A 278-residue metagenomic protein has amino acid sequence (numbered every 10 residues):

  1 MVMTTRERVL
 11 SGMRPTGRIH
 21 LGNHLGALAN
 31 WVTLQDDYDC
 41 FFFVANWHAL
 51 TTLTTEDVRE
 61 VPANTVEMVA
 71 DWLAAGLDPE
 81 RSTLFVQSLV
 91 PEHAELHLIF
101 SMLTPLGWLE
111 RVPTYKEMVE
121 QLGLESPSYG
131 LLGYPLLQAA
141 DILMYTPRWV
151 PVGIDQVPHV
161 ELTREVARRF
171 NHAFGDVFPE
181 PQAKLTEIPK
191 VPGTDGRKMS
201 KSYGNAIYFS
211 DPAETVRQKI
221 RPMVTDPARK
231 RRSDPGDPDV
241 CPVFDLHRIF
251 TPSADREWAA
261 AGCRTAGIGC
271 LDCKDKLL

Functional and structural regions predicted by a protein language model:
V2-A140: N-terminal Rossmann-like or analogous alpha/beta NTP/dinucleotide-binding catalytic cores that position adenine
P15, V150-P151, N205: A generic structural motif
L21-N23, P158, R164-L278: Conserved nucleotide- and phosphate/pyrophosphate-binding catalytic cores in adenylate/nucleotidyl-handling enzymes
D57-V58, V150-G153, F178: Short, polar/flexible loop-turn hinges at active-site or ligand-entry regions and domain interfaces
V69, G76, T104-G107, P147 (+2 more regions): A generic secondary-structure signal for well-formed alpha-helical elements
W72, F100, D155, G196 (+1 more regions): Divalent metal-coordination and catalytic microenvironments
L106-E110, M144-P151, T251-A259: Short helix-capping/linker segments at secondary-structure and domain boundaries
T114, Q121-V166, F170, F174 (+1 more regions): Internal, conserved structured core segments that host functional sites
